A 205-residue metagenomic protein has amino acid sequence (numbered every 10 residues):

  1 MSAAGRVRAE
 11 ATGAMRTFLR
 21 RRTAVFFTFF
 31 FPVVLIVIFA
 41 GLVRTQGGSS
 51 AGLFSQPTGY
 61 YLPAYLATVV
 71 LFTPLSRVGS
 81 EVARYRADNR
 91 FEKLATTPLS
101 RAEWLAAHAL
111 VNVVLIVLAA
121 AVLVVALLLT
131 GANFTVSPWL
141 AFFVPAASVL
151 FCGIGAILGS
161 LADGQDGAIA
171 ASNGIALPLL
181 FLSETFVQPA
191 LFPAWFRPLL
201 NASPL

Functional and structural regions predicted by a protein language model:
M1-P32, D88: Aromatic- and glycine-rich beta-strand/loop motifs that create alpha-glucan
G5-G13, Q188-L205: Short hydrophobic, aromatic-rich alpha-helical segments embedded in or entering the lipid bilayer of multi-pass
T17-G47, G59-P74, L118, N173-F181: Hydrophobic alpha-helical transmembrane segments of multi-pass membrane transport/permease proteins
T28-F29, Y61, Y65, H108-A109 (+3 more regions): Residue-level recognition of transmembrane alpha-helices in multi-pass small-molecule transporters/permeases
L42-G47, L127-T135, A162-D163, S183 (+1 more regions): Short helix-capping/hinge motifs at transmembrane helix termini and TM-loop junctions
V43, S49-E81, F143-I154, S160: Hydrophobic alpha-helical transmembrane segments of membrane proteins
P57-L127: Hydrophobic alpha-helical transmembrane segments of multi-pass membrane transport proteins
R101, A109-S172, L177: Alpha-helical transmembrane segments and their short interhelical loops
